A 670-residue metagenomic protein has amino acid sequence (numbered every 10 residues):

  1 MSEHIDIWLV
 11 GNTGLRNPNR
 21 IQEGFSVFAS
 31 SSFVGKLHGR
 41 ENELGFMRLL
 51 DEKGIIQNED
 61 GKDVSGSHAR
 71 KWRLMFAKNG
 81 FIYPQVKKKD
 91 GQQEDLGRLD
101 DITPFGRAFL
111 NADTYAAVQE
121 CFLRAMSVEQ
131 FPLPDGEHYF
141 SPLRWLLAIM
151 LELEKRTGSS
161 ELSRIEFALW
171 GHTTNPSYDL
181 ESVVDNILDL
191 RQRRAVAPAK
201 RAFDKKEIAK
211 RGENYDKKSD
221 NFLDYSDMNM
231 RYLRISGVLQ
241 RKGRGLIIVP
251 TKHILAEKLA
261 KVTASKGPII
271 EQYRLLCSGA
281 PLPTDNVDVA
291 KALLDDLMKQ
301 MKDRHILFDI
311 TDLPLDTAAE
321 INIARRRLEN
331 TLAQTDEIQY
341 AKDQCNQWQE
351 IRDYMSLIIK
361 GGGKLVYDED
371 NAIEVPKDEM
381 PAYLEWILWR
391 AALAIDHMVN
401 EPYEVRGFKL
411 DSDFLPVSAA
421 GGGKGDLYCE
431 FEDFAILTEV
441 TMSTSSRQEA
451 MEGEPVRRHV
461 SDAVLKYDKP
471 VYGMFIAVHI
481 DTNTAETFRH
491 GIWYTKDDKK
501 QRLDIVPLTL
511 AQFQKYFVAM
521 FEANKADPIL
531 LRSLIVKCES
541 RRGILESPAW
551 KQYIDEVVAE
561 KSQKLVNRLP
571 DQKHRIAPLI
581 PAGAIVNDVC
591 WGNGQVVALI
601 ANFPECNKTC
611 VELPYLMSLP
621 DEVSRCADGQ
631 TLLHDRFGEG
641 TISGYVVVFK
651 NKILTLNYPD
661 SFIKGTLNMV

Functional and structural regions predicted by a protein language model:
M1-T331: Donor-sugar nucleotide-binding helix/loop cap in glycosyltransferases
A319-V566: Catalytic core segments in nucleotide and nucleic-acid processing enzymes
P416-A420, L633-H634, V646: Replace "in large, NTP-powered and nucleic-acid-processing enzymes" with "in large, NTP-powered factors and other
K424, A435, E639, F662-T666: Short, mixed charged/polar active-site loops that provide acid/base catalysis or chelate metal/phosphate cofactors
P548-A577, E639-G644, V648-I653, Y658-D660: C-terminal, charge/polar-rich interaction regions
N587-E622, A627, D635, S643-V670: Basic/aromatic-rich interaction segments and small domains that mediate binding to polyanionic partners
